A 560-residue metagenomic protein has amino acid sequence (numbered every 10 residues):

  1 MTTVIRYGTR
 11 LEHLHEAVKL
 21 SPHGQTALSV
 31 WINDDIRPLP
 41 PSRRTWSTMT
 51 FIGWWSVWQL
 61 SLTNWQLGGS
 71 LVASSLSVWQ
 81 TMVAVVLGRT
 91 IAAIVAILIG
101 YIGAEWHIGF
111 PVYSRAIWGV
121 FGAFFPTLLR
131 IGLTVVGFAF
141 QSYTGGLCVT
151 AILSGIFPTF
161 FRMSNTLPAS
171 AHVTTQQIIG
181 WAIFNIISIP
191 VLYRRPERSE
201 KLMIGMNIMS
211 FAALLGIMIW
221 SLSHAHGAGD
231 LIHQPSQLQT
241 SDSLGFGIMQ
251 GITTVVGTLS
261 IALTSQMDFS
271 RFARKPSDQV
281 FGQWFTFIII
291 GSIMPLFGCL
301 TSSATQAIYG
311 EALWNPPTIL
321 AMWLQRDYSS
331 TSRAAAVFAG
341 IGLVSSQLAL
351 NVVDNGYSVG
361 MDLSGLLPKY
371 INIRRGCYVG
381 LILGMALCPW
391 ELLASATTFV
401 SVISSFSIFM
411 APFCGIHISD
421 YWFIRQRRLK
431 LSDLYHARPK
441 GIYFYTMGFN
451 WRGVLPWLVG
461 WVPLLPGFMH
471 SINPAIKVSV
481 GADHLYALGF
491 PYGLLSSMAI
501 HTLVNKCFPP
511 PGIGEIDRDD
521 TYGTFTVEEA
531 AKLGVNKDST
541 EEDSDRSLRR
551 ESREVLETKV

Functional and structural regions predicted by a protein language model:
T2-V78, I208, L214-I217, H224-A228 (+3 more regions): Membrane-interface "cap" regions at the ends of multi-pass membrane proteins
V57, G68-I91, V95-G100, A213-L387: Membrane-embedded translocation segments of transport machinery
A73-S75, Y101-I102, I117, F125 (+7 more regions): Membrane-water interface regions at transmembrane-helix termini and the short interhelical loops of multi-pass membrane
V85-W118, L128-L133, G137-Y143, T305 (+2 more regions): Juxtamembrane transmembrane-helix boundary signature
F140-G146, I179-H224, H233, Q283-F287 (+1 more regions): Membrane-interface loop-to-helix entry segments
G146-G155, I208-S236, T258, C299-A307 (+2 more regions): Hydrophobic alpha-helical segments and their helix-loop junctions in multi-pass secondary transporters
S170-W181, S364-A396, G441-P463: Loop-to-transmembrane helix boundary motifs in multi-pass membrane proteins
T175, C414-A499: C-terminal membrane-solvent junction of multi-pass transporters and transport-like membrane proteins
